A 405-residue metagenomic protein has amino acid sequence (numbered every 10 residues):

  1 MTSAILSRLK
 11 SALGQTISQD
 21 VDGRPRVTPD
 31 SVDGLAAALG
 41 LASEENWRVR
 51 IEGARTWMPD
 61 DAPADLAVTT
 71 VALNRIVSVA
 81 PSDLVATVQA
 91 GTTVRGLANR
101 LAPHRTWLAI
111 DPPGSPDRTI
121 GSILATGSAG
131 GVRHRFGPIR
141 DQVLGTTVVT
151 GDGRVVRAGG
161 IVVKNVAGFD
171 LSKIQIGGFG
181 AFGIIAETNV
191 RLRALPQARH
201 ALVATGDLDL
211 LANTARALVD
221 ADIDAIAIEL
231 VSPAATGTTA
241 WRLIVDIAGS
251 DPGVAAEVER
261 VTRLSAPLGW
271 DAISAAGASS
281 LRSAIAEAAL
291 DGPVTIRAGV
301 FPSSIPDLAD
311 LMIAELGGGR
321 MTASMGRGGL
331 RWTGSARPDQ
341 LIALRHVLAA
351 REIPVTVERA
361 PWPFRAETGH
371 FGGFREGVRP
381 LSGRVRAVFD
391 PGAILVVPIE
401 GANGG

Functional and structural regions predicted by a protein language model:
M1-V27, A38-T56, L344-E367, F371-E376: N-terminal accessory segments
S18-D111: Glycine-rich N-terminal segment of FAD-binding domains in flavoprotein oxidoreductases, spanning the beta-loop-helix
T28, T205, D246-A248, G299-F301 (+1 more regions): Short hydrophobic/aromatic beta-strand micro-patches that form the beta-sheet surface supporting nucleotide- or nucleic
G34-A37, G96, D209-N213, D251-E259 (+2 more regions): Short, conserved charged micro-motifs
W47, D61-L66, V71, S115 (+1 more regions): Conserved glycine-rich FAD pyrophosphate-binding loop
I110-D111, S115-E229, I247: FAD-binding subdomain of flavoenzyme oxidoreductases
T214-S274: A conserved active-site cap/scaffold subdomain adjacent to cofactor or substrate pockets
